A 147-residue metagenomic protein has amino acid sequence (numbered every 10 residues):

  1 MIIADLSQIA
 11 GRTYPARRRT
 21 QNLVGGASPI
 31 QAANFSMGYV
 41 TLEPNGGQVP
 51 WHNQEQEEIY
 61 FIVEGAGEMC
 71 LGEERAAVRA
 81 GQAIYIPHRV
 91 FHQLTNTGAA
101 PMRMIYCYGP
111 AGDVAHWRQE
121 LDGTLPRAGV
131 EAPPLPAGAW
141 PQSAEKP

Functional and structural regions predicted by a protein language model:
M1-N34, V49-P50, H116-P147: A short, N-terminal "cap"/entry segment at the start of jelly-roll beta-barrel domains of the cupin/DSBH fold
N34, Y39-P44, N53-M69, C107-G109: Short, conserved beta-strand element in jelly-roll/cupin
G46, I59, A66-E68, R75 (+2 more regions): Structural motif
V49-W51, M69-C70, I86, H92-G98: Short beta-strand His + acidic residue motifs that chelate non-heme Fe in jelly-roll/DSBH and cupin folds
E73-H88: Short acidic-glycine-tyrosine-enriched beta hairpin
R89-V90, G109: Short, surface-exposed secondary-structure boundary micro-motifs
T97, C107-V114: C-terminal structural segments of small proteins and small subunits
M102, G112-R118: A short beta-to-alpha transition loop/helix N-cap that caps and shapes the active-site region
